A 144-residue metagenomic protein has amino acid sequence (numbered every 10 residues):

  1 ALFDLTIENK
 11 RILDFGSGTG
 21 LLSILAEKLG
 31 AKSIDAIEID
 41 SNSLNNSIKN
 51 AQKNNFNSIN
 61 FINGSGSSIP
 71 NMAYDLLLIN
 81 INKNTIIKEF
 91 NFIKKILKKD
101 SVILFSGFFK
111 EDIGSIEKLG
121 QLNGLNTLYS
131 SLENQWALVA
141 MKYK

Functional and structural regions predicted by a protein language model:
A1-G66, P70: Conserved SAM/SAH cofactor-binding pocket of Class I
I39-Y143: S-adenosylmethionine
